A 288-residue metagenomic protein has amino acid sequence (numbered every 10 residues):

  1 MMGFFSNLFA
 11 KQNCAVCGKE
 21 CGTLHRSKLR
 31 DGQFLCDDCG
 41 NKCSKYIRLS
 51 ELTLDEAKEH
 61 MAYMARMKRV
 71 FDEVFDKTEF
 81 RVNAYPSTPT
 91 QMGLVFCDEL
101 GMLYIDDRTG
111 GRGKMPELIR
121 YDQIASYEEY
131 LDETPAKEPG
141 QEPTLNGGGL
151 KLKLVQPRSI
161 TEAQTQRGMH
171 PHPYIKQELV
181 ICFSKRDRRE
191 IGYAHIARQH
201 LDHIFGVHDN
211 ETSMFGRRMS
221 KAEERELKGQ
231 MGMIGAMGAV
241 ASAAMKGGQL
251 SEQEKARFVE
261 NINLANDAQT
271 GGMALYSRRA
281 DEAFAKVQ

Functional and structural regions predicted by a protein language model:
F5-S6: Leu/Val/Ala/Ile-rich N-terminal alpha-helices, chiefly Sec-type signal peptides and the beginnings
F9-C14, Q33: Residues immediately within or flanking Cys/His clusters that coordinate Zn2+ in small zinc-binding modules
C14-G18, C36-C39: Short cysteine-rich clusters marking metal-coordination/redox-active sites
G22, S44: Short functional micro-motifs and their immediate structural scaffolds
L29-C43: Cysteine-rich micro-motifs
K45-G113: Anionic N-terminal interaction surfaces
E99-N146: Phosphoinositide-binding peripheral membrane targeting modules
Y127-Q288: Acidic, Ser/Thr- and proline-rich intrinsically disordered linker/docking segments of eukaryotic scaffolds
